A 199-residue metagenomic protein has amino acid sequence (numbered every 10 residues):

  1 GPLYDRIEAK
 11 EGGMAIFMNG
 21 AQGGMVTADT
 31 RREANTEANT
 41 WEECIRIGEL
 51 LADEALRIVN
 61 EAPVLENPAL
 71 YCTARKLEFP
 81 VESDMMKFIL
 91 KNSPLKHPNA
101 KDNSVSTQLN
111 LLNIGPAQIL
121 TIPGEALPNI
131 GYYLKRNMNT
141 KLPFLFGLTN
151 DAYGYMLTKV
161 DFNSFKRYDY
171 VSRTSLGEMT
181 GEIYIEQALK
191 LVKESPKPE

Functional and structural regions predicted by a protein language model:
G1-E199: Non-catalytic substrate/cofactor recognition surfaces at enzyme active-site rims
